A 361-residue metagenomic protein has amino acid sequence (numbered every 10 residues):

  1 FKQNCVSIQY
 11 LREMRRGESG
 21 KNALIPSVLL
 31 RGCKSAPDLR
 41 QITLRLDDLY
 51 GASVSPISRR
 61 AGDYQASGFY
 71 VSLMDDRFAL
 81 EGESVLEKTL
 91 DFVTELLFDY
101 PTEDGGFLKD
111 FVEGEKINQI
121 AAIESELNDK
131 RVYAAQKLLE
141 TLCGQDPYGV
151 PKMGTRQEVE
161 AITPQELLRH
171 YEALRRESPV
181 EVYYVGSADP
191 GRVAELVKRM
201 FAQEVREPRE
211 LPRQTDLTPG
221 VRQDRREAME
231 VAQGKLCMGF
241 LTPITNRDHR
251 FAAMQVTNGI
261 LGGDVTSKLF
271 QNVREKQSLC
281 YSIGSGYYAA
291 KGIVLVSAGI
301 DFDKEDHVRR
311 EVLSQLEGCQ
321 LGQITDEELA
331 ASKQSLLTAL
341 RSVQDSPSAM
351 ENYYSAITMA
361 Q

Functional and structural regions predicted by a protein language model:
F1-Y50, E81, T155, P164 (+3 more regions): His/Glu-rich zincin catalytic helix
K2-N22, R40-E95, D99, R131-G154 (+4 more regions): M16 family metallopeptidases and their MPP-like homologs
G32-S35, R77-L80, D99-L108: Short, polar/flexible loop-turn hinges at active-site or ligand-entry regions and domain interfaces
D104-G106, I123, L127, P179-V185: Short helix-to-loop capping/linker segments positioned immediately adjacent to catalytic or ligand/cofactor-binding
D104-K116, Y133-L139, G154-T155, V185 (+1 more regions): Short, surface-exposed recognition loops or helix-turn segments adjacent to catalytic cores
Q119-L127, L138-L142: Glycine-rich, mobile lid/loop segments that gate access to catalytic sites or pores
A121-S125, V221-K235, T338-P347: Short, low-order "capping/linker" segments at domain edges
